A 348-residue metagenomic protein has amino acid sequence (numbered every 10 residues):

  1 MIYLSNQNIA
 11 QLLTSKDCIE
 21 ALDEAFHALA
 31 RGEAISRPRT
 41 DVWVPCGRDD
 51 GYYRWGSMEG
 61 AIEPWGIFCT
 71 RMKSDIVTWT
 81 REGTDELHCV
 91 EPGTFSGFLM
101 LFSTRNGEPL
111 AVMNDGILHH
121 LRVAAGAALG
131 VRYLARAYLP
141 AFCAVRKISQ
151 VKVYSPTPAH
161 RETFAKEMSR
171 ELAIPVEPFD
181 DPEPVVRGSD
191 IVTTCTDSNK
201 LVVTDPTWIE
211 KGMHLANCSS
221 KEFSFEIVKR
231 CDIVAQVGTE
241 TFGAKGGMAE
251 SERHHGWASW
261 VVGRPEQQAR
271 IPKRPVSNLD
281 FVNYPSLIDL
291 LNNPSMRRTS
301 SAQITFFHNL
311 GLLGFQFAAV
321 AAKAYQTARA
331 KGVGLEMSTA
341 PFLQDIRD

Functional and structural regions predicted by a protein language model:
M1-R122, P285, G314-A318, L335 (+1 more regions): N-terminal ligand-binding/catalytic initiation module
N6-N8, I227-R347: Adenosine-phosphate binding glycine-rich loop
L22, M72, G107, A127-G130 (+4 more regions): Buried hydrophobic positions in well-ordered alpha/beta secondary-structure cores of metabolic enzymes
L118, L134, A159: Conserved Rossmann-like nucleotide-cofactor binding loop
R122-V145: Short internal alpha-helix immediately C-terminal to a glycine-rich phosphate-binding loop in Rossmann-like
R132, P156, S220: Cofactor-binding loop segments of dinucleotide-utilizing enzymes, especially the Rossmann-like FAD- and NAD(P)+-binding
A144-E171: NAD(P)-binding Rossmann-fold cofactor-contacting core
A173-R270: Rossmann-like adenosine-cofactor binding region
